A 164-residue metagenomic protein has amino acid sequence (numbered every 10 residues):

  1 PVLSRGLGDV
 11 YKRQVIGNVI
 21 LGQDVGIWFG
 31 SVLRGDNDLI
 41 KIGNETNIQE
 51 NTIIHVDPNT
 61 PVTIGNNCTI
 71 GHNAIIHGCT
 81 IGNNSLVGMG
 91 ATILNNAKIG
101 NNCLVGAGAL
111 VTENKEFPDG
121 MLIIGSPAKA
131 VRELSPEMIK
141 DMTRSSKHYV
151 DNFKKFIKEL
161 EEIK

Functional and structural regions predicted by a protein language model:
P1, V32, A130: Conserved beta-strand positions that form and line the central face of beta-propeller blades
P1-L7, Y11: Single conserved hydrophobic/aromatic residue that forms the stacking wall/gate of nucleotide- or nucleobase-binding
R5, P61-I70, A74-I75, L122-K164: C-terminal segments of enzyme domains that contribute to small-molecule binding surfaces
K12, I16-G17, G22-Q23, W28-F29 (+14 more regions): Left-handed beta-helix
N37, P58, K115, S135-M138: Solvent-exposed, flexible loop/coil residues
I40: Active-site cofactor/substrate anionic-group-binding motifs, chiefly glycine- and Lys/Arg-rich phosphate-binding loops
